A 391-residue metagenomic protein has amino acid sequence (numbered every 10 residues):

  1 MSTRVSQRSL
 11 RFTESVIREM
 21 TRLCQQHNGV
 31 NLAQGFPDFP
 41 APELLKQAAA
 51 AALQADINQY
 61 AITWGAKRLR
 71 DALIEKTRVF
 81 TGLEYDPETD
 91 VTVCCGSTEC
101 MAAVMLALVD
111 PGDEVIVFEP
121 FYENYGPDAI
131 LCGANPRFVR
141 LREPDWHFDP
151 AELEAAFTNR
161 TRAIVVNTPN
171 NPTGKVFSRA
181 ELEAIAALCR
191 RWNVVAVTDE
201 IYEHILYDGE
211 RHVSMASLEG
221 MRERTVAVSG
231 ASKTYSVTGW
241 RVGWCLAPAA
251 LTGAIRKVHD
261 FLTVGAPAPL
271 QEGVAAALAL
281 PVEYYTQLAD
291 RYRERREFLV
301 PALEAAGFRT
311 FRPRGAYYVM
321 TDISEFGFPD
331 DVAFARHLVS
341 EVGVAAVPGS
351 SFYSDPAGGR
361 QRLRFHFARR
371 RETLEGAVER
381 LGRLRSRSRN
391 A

Functional and structural regions predicted by a protein language model:
S6-G96, A103, E152, A277-L280 (+1 more regions): N-terminal small-domain helix-loop-helix segment of the aminotransferase-like
H27, C132, R191-W192, A306 (+2 more regions): Helix C-cap/helix->beta junction micro-motif
E75, H337-A346, F352-A391: PLP-dependent enzyme catalytic core of the Aspartate aminotransferase-like
M105-A129: Conserved PLP-anchoring active-site segment centered on the Schiff-base-forming lysine
L131-R137: A short helix-loop-beta submotif of the ANL/AMP-binding
R137, L141-D208: Active-site phosphate-binding strand-loop segment of PLP-dependent enzymes
L218, R222-R293, E297-A302, A306 (+2 more regions): Conserved core segment of the aminotransferase class I/II
Y292-R293, A306-V342: Conserved PLP-binding catalytic core of the aspartate aminotransferase-like
